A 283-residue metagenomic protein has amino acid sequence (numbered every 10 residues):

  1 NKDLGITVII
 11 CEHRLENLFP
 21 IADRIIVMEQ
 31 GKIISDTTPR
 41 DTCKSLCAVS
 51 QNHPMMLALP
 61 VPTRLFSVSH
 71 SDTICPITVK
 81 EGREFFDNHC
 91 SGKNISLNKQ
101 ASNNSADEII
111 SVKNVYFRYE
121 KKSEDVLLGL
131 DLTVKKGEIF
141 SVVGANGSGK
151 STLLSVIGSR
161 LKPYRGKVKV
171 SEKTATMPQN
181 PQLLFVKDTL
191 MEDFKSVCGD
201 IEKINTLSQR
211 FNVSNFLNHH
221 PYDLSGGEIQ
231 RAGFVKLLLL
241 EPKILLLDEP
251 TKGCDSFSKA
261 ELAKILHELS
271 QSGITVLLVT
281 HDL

Functional and structural regions predicted by a protein language model:
E12-H13, T280-H281: H-loop/switch region of ABC-family ATPase nucleotide-binding domains
M28, K32-F66: Conserved beta-strand-loop-alpha-helix hinge in the C-terminal portion of ABC ATPase nucleotide-binding domains
V143-A145: The feature captures the beta-strand-to-loop junction immediately N-terminal to the Walker
I201-F216: Conserved ABC ATPase "signature" region
H220-L224, E228: Conserved ABC ATPase signature
F234: Hydrophobic anchor residue at the start of the ABC signature
L245-D248: Catalytic Walker B motif of ABC-type/P-loop ATPase nucleotide-binding domains
